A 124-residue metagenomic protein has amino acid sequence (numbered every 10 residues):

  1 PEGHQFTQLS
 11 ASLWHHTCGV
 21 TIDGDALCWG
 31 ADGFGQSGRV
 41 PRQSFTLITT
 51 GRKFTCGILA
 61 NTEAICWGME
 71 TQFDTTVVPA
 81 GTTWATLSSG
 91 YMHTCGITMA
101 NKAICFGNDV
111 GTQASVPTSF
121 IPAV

Functional and structural regions predicted by a protein language model:
E2, W29-R42, F54, I65-A80 (+1 more regions): Short glycine/serine- and acidic-residue-enriched loop/turn motifs that recur at repeat junctions
Q8, I22-L27, S44-L47, A60-I65 (+2 more regions): Tandem repeat domain/solenoid detector
S10, T17-G19, Q36-S37, T55-G57 (+2 more regions): Polar/charged side chains located within well-ordered beta-strands of beta-rich proteins
S12-H15, T71-Q72: Intrinsically disordered, low-complexity coil segments
W14-H15, G24, K53, T62 (+2 more regions): Short coil/turn segments that connect the beta-strands within blades of beta-propeller domains
H16-G19, C28, F54-G57, C66 (+2 more regions): Conserved core positions of repeat-based scaffolds
I58, I97, I121-V124: Short hydrophobic transmembrane-like helices used for membrane targeting/insertion
